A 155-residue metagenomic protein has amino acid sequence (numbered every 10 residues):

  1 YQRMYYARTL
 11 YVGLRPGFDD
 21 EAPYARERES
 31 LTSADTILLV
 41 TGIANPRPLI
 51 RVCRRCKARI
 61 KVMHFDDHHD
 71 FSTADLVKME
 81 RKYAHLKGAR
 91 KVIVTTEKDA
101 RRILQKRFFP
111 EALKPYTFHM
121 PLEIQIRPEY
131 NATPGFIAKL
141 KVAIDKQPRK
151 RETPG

Functional and structural regions predicted by a protein language model:
Y1-A89, R149-G155: C-terminal accessory "lid"/substrate-recognition subdomains
M4, K91, P115-T117: Short, conserved active-site loop motifs that form the nucleotide-linked donor/cofactor pocket
L10-V12, D66-H69, L113-D145: Short, flexible loop segments at boundaries between secondary-structure elements
F18-D20, K106-R107, A132: Short aromatic-enriched loop/helix-cap "lid" or pocket-rim segments at secondary-structure transitions that line
P48, F71-T73, R101-K106, I126-Y130: Short active-site-adjacent structural elements
C53-R54, L104-K114, F136: Short, aromatic/basic amphipathic alpha-helical patches
K82, L86-A89, K106, P110 (+1 more regions): Hydrophobic alpha-helical segments
R90-K98: Acidic beta-strand-to-loop metal/phosphate-binding motif
